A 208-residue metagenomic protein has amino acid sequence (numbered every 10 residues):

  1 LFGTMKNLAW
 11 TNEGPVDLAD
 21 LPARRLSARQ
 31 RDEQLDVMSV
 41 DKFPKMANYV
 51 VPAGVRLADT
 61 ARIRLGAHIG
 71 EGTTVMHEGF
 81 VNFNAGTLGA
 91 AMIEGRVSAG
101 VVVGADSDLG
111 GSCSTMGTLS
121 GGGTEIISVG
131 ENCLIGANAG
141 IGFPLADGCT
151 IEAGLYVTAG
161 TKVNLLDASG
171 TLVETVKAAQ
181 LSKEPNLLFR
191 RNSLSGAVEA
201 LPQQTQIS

Functional and structural regions predicted by a protein language model:
L1-N48, A179-S208: Terminal amphipathic alpha-helical/low-complexity segments used for targeting or macromolecular assembly
L21-G89: Glycine-rich adenosyl-nucleotide cofactor-binding module
S98-A105, L109-S208: Glycine-rich hexapeptide-repeat left-handed beta-helix
